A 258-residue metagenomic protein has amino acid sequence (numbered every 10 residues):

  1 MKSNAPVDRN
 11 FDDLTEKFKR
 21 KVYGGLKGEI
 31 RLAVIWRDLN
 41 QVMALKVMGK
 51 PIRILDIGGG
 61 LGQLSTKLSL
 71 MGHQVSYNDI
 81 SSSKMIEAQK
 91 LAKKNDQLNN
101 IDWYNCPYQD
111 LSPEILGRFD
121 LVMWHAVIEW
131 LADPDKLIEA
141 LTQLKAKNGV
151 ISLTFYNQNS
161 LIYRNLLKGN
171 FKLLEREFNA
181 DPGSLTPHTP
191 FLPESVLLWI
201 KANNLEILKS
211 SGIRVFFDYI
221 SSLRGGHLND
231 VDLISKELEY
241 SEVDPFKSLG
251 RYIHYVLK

Functional and structural regions predicted by a protein language model:
M1-G49, Q63, K67, N95: Conserved class I S-adenosyl-L-methionine
K50-G60: Conserved class I S-adenosyl-L-methionine
Q63-D110: Class I SAM-dependent methyltransferase SAM/SAH-binding core
M123: A conserved beta-strand element that flanks and buttresses the S-adenosyl-L-methionine
D135-V150: A short glycine-rich, Lys/Arg-flanked "PGG" loop and its adjoining helix->strand segment in the class I
V150-E177: Conserved class I S-adenosyl-L-methionine
A180-S195: Acceptor-substrate binding/catalytic loop of class I
K209-K258: A C-terminal cap/extension of S-adenosyl-L-methionine-dependent methyltransferases that defines the acceptor-substrate
